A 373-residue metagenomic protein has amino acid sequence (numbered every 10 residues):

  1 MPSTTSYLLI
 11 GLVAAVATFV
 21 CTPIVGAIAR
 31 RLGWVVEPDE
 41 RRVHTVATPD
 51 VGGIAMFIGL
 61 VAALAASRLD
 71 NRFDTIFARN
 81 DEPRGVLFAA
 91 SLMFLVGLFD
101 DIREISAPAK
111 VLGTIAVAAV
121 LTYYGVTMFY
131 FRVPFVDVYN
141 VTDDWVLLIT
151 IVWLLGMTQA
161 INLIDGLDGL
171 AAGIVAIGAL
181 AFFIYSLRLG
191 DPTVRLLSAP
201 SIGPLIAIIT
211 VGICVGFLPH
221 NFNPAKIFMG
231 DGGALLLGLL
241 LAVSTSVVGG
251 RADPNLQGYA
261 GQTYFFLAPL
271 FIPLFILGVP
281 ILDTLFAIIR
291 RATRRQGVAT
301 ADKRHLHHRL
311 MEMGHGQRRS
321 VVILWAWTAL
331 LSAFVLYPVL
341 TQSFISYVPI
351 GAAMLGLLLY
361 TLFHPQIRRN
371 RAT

Functional and structural regions predicted by a protein language model:
M1-L32, F57-L95, A171-T373: Alpha-helical transmembrane segments
G33-W34, R103, V133-V141, H315: Membrane interface segments of multi-pass transport proteins and intramembrane proteases
E37-V51: Juxtamembrane helix-capping/reentrant segments at transmembrane boundaries
G52, D101, D165, D231 (+1 more regions): Divalent metal-coordination and catalytic microenvironments
D81-L121: Hydrophobic alpha-helical hairpins/lids featuring a short glycine-rich hinge
L92-R103, G156-G166, N223: Membrane-water interface regions at transmembrane-helix termini and the short interhelical loops of multi-pass membrane
Y123-Y130, I184-L189: Hydrophobic alpha-helical segments and their helix-loop junctions in multi-pass secondary transporters
W145-I161, L170: Function-critical hydrophobic alpha-helical transmembrane segments in multi-pass membrane proteins
